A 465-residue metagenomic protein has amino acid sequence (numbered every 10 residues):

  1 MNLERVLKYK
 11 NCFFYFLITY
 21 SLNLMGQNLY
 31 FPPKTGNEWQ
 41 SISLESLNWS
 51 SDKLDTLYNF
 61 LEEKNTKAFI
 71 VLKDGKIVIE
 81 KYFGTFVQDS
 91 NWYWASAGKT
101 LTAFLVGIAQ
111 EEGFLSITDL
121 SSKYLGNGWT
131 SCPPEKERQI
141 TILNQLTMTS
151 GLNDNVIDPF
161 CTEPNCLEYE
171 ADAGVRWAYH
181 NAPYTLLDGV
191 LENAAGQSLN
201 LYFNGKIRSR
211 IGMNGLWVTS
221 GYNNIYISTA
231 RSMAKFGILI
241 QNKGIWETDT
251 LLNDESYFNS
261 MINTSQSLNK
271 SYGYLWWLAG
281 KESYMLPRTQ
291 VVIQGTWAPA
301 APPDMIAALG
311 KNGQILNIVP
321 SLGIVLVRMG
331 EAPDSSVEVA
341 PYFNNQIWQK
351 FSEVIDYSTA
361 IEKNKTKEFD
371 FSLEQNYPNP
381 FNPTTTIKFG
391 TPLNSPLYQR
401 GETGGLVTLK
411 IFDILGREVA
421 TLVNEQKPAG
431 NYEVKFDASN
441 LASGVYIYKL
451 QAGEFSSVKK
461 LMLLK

Functional and structural regions predicted by a protein language model:
E4, I361, Y398-E402: Glycine-biased, low-complexity coil/linker segments
L24-V87, W92, Q110-L115, V354-T359: N-terminal leader/targeting segments and the immediately adjacent pre-domain N-terminus
G75, W92-T118, Q145, L187-L191 (+1 more regions): Active-site SXXK
E112-S150, A195-T229: Active-site helix/loop module of the DD-peptidase/beta-lactamase fold, centered on the serine-lysine SxxK catalytic
A171, G212-P320, D334-E338: Penicillin-binding protein/beta-lactamase superfamily catalytic region
E338-K363, K367: Short, gly/Ser/Thr-rich active-site loops of penicillin-recognizing serine hydrolases
K367-Y377, F381-K465: C-terminal outer-membrane/trafficking sorting elements
